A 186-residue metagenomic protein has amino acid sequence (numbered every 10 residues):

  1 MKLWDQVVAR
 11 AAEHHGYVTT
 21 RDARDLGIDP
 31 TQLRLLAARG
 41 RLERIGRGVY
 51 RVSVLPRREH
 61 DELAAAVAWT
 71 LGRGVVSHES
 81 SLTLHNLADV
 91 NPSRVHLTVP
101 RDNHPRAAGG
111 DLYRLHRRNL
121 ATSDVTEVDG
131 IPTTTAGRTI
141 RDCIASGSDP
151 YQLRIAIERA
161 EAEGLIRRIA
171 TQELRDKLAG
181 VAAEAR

Functional and structural regions predicted by a protein language model:
M1-R186: Short gly/ser-rich loop at a beta-strand->alpha-helix junction or flexible surface loop bordering the NTP-binding
